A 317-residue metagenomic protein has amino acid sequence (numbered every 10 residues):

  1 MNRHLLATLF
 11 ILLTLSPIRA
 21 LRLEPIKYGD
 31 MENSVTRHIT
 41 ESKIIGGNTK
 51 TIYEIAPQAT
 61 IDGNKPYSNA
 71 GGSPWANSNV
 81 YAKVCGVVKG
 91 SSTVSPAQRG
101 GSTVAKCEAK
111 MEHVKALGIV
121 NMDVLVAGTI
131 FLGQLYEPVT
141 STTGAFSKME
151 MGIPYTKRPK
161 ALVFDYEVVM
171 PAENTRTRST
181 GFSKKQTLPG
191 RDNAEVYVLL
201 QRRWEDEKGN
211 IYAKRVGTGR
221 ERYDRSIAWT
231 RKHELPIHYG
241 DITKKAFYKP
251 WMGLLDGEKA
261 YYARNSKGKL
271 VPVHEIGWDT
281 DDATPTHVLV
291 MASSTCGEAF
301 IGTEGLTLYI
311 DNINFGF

Functional and structural regions predicted by a protein language model:
M1-P25: Bacterial Sec-dependent N-terminal signal peptides
L21-P159, P189-G240, W251-G316: Aromatic (Trp/Tyr/Phe) and Gly/Pro-enriched flexible surface segments
R158-V168: A short beta-strand element within beta-rich, extracytoplasmic domains of secreted/secretory-pathway proteins
V168-T175, Q186-R191, A299: Extended, low-complexity, turn-rich repeat/linker tracts enriched in Gly/Pro/Ser/Thr and Asp/Glu that occur
N174, T243-P250: Substrate-binding/catalytic groove segments of enzymes that remodel or degrade extracellular structural polymers
N174-S179, K208-I211: A short secondary-structure junction signal
T180-Q186: Short, conserved, GDST-rich strand-edge loop motifs in beta-rich repeat architectures
